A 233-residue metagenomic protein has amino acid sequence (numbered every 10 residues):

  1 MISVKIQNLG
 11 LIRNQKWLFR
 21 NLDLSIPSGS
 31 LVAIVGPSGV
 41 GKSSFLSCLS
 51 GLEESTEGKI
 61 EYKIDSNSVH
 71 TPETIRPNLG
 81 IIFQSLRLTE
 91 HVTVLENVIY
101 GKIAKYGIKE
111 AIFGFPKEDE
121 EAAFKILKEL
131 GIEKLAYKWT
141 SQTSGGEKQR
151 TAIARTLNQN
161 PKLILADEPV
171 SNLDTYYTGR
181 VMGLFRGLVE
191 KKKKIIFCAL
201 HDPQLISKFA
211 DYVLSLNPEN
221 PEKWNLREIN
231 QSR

Functional and structural regions predicted by a protein language model:
V4, L18-N21: Conserved structural motif at the start of ABC-family nucleotide-binding domains
S50: Helix-to-loop junction immediately C-terminal to a conserved catalytic motif
S66-G80, P116: ABC ATPase NBD coupling module
A111-L135: Conserved ABC ATPase "signature" region
W139-T143, E147: Conserved ABC ATPase signature
I164-D167: Catalytic Walker B motif of ABC-type/P-loop ATPase nucleotide-binding domains
L200-H201: H-loop/switch region of ABC-family ATPase nucleotide-binding domains
